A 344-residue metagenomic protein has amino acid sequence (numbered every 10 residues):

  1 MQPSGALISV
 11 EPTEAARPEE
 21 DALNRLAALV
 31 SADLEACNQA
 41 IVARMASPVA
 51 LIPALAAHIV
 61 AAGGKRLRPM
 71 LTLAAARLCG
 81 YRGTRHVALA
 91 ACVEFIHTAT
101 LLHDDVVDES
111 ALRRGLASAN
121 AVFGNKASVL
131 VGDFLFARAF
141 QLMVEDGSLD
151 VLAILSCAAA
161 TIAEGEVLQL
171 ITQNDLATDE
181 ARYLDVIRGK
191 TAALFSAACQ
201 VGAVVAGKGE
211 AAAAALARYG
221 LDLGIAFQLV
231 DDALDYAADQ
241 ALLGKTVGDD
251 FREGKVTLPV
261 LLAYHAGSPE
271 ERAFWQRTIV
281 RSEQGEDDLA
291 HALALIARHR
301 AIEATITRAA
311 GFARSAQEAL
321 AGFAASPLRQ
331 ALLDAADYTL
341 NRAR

Functional and structural regions predicted by a protein language model:
M1-R344: All-alpha prenyltransferase/terpene-synthase fold signal
